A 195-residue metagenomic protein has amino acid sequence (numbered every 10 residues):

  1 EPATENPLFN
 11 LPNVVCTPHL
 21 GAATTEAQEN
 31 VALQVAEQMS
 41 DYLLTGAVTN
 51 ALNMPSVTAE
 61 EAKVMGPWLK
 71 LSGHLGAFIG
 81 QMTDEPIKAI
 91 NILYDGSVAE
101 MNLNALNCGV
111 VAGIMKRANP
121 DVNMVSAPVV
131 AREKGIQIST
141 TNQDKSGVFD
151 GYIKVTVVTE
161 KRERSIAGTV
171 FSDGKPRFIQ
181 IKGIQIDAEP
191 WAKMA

Functional and structural regions predicted by a protein language model:
E1-M82, R117: Rossmann-like dinucleotide-binding domain for NAD(H)/NADP(H)
M54-A195: A conserved regulatory-domain signal marking ACT and ACT-like small-molecule sensing domains and adjacent regulatory
